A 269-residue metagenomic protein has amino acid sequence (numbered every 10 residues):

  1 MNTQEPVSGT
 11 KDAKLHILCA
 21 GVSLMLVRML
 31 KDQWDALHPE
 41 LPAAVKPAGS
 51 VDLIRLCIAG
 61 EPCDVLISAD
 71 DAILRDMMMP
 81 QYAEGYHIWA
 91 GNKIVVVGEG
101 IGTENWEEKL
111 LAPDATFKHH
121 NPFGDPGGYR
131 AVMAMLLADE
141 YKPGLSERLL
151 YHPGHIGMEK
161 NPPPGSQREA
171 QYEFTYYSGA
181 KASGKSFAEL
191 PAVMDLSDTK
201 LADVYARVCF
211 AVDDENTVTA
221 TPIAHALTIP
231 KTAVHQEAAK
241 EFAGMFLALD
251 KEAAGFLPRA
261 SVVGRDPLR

Functional and structural regions predicted by a protein language model:
M1-L37, P42, V51, I58 (+4 more regions): Exported/periplasmic ABC-transporter solute-binding proteins
Q81-H87: Central helical "cap/lid" subdomain
K93: Short beta-strand->alpha-helix junction loop in the catalytic core of nucleotide-activated group-transfer enzymes
